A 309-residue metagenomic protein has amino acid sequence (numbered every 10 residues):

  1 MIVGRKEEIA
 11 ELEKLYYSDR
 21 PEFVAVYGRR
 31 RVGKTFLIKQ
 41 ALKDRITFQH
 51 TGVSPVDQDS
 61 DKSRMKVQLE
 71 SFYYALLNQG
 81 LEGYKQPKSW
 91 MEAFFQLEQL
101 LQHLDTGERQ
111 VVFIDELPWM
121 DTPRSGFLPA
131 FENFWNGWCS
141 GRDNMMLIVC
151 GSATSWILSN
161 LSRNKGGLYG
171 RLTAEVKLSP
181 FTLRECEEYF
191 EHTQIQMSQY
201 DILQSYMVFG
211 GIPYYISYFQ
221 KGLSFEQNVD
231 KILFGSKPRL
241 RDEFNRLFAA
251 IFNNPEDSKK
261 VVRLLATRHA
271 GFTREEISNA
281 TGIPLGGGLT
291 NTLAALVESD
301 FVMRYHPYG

Functional and structural regions predicted by a protein language model:
M1-G309: Phosphate-binding site recognition
